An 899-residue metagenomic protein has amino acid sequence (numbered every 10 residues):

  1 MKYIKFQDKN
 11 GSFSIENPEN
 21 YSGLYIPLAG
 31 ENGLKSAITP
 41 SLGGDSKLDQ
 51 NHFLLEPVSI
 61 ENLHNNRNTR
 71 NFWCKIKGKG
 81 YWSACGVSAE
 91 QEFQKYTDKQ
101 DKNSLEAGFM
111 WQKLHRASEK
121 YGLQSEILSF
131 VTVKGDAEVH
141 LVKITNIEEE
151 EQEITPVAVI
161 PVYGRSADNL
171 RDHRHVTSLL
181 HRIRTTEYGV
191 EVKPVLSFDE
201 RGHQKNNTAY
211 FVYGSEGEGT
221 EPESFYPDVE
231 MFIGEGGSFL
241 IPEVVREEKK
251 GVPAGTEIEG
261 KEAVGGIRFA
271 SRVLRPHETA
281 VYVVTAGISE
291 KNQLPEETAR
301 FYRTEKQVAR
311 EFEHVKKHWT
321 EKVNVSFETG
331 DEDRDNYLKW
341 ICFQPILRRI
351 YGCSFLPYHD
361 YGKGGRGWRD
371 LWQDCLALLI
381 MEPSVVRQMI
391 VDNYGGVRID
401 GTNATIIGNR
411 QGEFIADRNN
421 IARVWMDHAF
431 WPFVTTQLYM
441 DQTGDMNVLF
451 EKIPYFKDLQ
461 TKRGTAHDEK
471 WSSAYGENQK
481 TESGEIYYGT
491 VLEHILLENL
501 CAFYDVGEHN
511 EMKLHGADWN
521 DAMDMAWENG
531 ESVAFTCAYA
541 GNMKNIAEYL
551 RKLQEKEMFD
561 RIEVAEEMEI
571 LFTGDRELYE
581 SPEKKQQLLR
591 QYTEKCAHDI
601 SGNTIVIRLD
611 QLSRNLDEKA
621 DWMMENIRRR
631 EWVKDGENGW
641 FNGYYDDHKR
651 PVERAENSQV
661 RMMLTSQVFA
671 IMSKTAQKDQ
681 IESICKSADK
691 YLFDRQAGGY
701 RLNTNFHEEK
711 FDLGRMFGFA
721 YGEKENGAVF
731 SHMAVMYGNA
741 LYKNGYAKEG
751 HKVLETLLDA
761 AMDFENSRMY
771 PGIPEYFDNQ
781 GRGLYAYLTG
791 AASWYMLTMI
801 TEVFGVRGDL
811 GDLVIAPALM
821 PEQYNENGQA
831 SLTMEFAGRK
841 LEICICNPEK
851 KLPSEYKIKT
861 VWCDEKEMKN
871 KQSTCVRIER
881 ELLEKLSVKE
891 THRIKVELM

Functional and structural regions predicted by a protein language model:
M1-W372, P383-G396, R423-W431, T435-T443 (+10 more regions): Anionic coordination/interaction segments
N10-I15, S581, K585-R695, N744 (+1 more regions): Carbohydrate-active enzyme catalytic cores, enriched for enzymes that act on polyanionic acidic polysaccharides
A37, E153, V281, T405 (+2 more regions): A sequence-level detector of short linear motifs
F72-K75, L378-E382, V386, I390-E508 (+5 more regions): Aromatic-rich carbohydrate-recognition surfaces in CAZymes
T97-K99, T329-W340, Q388, N393-T402 (+5 more regions): Active-site acid/base region of carbohydrate-active enzymes
E126, F269-A270, N420-I421, E725 (+2 more regions): A structural connector/turn signal
P357-D370, A416-M426, A522-T536, R650-K674 (+4 more regions): Solvent-exposed loop and edge beta-strand segments that line ligand/cofactor-binding and catalytic clefts
N542-Y549, L553, L616: Active-site neighborhood of glycoside hydrolase catalytic domains
